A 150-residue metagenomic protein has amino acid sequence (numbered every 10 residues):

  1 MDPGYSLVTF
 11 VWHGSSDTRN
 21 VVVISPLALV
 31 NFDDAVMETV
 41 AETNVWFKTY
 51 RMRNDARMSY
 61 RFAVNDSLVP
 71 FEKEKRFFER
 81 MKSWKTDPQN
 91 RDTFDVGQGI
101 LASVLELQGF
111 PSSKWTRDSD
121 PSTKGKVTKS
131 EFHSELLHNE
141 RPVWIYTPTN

Functional and structural regions predicted by a protein language model:
D2-D55, A63-S113, K129, E135: Aromatic-rich carbohydrate-binding modules that target alpha-glucans
A56-R57, G125, H138-E140: Coil-to-beta-strand transition motifs
W115-K129: Surface-exposed beta-loop interaction hotspot
E131, L137-N150: A short loop-to-beta-strand scaffold at the N-terminal edge of the catalytic core in hydrolase folds
